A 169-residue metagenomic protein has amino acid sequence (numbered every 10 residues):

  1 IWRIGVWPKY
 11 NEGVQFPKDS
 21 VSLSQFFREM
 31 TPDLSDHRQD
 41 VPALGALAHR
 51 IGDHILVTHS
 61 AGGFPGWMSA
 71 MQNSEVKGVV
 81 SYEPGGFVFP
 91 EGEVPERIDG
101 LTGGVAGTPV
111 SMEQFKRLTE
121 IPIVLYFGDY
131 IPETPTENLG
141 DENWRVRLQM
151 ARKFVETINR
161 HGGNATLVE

Functional and structural regions predicted by a protein language model:
I1-T31: Active-site machinery of serine-nucleophile hydrolases
Q25, L34-H54: Conserved acidic catalytic loop of the alpha/beta-hydrolase fold
L56-V57, V79: Conserved alpha/beta-hydrolase fold motif
V57-G66: Gly/Ala-rich beta-loop-alpha elbow adjacent to hydrolase catalytic centers
M68-Q72: Active-site signature of alpha/beta-hydrolase-fold catalytic machinery across serine- and Asp/Cys-nucleophile hydrolases
N73-E91: A conserved short beta-strand
G86-H161: The feature captures the conserved acid-bearing segment of alpha/beta-hydrolase catalytic domains
L167-E169: Short glycine-rich catalytic loops that host catalytic nucleophiles or stabilize transition states across multiple
